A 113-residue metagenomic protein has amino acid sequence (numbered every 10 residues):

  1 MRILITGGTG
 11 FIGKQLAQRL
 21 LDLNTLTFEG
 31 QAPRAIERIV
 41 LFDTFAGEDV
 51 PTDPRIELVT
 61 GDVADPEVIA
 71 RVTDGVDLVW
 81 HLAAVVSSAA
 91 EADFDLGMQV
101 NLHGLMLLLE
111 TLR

Functional and structural regions predicted by a protein language model:
M1-E29: N-terminal Rossmann NAD(P)H-binding glycine-rich loop of SDR-like oxidoreductase domains
L4, V40, V59, M98: Conserved Rossmann-like nucleotide-binding pocket used by diverse enzymes that bind dinucleotide cofactors
D22-F42: Short mixed-charge
I36, R55-I56, V76: Short, well-ordered alpha-helix to beta-strand connector turns
G47-P54: Short loop/helix-cap segments at secondary-structure boundaries that form the rim of catalytic
E48, T60-V100: NAD(P)H-binding glycine-rich loop region in Rossmannoid oxidoreductase-like domains and their noncatalytic homologs
D65, G104-L107: Conserved cofactor-binding/catalytic machinery of classical short-chain dehydrogenase/reductase
M98-L105, L112: Short alpha-helix in the Rossmann-fold core of NAD(P)-dependent oxidoreductases
